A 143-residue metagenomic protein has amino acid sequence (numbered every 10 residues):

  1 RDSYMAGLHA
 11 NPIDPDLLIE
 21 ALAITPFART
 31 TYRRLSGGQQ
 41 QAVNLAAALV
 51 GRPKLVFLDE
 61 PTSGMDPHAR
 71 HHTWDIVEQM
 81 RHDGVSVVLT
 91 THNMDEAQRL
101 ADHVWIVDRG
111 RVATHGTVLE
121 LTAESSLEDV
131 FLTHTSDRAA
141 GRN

Functional and structural regions predicted by a protein language model:
S3, G7-F27: Conserved ABC ATPase "signature" region
T31-L35: Conserved ABC ATPase signature
R52: Conserved catalytic motifs of ABC-family nucleotide-binding domains
V56-D59: Catalytic Walker B motif of ABC-type/P-loop ATPase nucleotide-binding domains
A97-R99: A short, surface-exposed alpha-helical micro-motif characterized by mixed small hydrophobic and charged/polar residues
H115-G116: ABC ATPase "signature
